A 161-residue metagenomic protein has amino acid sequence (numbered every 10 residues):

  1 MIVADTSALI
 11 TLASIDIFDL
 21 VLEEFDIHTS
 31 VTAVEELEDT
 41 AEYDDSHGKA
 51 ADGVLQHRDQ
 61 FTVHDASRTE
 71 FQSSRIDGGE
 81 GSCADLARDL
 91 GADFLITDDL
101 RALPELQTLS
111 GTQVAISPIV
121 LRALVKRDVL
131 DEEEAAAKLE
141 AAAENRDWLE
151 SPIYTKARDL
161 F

Functional and structural regions predicted by a protein language model:
M1-A92, A102-E105, A136-A137, S151-L160: Active-site-proximal, substrate-binding regions of enzyme catalytic domains and RNA-binding/basic surfaces
I96-T97: Short beta-strand scaffold positions
L103-F161: Acidic, PIN/NYN-like endoribonuclease modules and their adjacent C-terminal/linker elements
